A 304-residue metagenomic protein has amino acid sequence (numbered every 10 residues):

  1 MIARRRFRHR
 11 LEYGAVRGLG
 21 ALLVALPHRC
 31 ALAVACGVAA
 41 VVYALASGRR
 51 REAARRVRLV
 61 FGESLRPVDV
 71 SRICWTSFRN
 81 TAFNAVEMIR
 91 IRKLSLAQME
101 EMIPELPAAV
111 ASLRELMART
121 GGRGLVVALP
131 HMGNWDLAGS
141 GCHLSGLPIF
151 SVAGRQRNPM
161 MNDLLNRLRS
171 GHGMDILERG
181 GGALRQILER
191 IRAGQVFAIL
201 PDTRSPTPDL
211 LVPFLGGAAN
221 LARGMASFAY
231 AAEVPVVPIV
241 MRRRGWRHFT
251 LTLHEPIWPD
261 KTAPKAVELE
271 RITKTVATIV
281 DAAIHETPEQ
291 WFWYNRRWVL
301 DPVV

Functional and structural regions predicted by a protein language model:
M1-L129, N166-R167, G171-G173: Membrane-anchoring hydrophobic helices of lipid-metabolizing enzymes
I2-L11, C36, V42-L45, E63 (+4 more regions): Non-catalytic C-terminal accessory region of glycerolipid acyltransferases and related lyso-lipid remodeling enzymes
G18, E52, L137, L164 (+2 more regions): Short Gly/charged-rich anion-binding patches and loops
R50-R51, R155-P159, A218-A222: Active-site metal-coordination segments of metallo-dependent hydrolases
A97-E105, G154, G173-R179, L215-G216 (+1 more regions): Short, flexible loop segments at the rims of nucleotide/cofactor-binding pockets, characterized by
G122-G181, R204-L210: Catalytic core of membrane glycerolipid acyltransferases/transacylases, capturing the structured, soluble-facing
